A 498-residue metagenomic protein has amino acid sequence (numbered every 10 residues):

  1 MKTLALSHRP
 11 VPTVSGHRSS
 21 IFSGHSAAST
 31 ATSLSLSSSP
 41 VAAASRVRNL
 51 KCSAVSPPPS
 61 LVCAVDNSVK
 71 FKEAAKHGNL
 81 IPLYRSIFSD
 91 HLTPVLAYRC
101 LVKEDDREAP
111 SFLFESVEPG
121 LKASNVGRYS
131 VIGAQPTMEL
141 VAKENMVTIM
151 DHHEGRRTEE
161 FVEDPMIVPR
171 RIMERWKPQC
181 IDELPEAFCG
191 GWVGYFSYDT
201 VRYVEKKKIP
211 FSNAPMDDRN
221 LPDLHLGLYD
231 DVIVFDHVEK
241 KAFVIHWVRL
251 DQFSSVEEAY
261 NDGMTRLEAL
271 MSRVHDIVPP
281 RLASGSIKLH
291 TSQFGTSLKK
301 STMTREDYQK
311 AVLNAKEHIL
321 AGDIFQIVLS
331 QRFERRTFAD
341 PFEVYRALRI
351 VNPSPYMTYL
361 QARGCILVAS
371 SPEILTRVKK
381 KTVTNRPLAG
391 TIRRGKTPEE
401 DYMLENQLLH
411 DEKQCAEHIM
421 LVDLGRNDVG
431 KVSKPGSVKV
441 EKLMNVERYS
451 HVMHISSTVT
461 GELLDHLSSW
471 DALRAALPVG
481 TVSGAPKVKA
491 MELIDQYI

Functional and structural regions predicted by a protein language model:
K2-R18, G24, A31-S35, S39-I498: Extended alpha-helical targeting/anchoring segments, especially N-terminal organellar/secretory targeting helices
